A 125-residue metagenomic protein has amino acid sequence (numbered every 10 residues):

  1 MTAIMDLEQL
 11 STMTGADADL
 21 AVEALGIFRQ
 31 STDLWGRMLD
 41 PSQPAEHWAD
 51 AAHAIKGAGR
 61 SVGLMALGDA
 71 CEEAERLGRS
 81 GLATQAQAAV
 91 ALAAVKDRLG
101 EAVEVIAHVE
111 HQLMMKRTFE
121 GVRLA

Functional and structural regions predicted by a protein language model:
M1, G26-Q30, M65-G68: Alpha-helix N-cap/helix-start motif at coil-to-helix transitions, marked by capping-box chemistry
M5-A54, A86-E110, E120: Long, amphipathic alpha-helical coiled-coil segments characteristic of histidine-phosphotransfer scaffolds
H47-D50, R60-S80: Short, well-ordered alpha-helical segments that carry or flank key catalytic/ligand-binding motifs at enzyme/regulatory
S80-A86: Sequence/structural signature of long amphipathic alpha-helices that form protein-protein interaction faces
H111-A125: Short, charged, intrinsically disordered terminal tails
